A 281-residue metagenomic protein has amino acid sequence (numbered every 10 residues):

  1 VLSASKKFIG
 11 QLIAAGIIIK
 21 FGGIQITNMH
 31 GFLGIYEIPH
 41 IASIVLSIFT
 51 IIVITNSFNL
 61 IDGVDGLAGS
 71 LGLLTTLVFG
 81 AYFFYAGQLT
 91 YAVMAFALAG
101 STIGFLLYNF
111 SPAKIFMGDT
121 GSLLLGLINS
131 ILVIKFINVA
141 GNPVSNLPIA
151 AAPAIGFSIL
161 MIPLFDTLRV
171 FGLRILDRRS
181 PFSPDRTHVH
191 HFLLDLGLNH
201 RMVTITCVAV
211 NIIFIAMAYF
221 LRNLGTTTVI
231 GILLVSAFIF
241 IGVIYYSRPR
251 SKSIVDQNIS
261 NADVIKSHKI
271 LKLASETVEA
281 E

Functional and structural regions predicted by a protein language model:
V1-I13: Hydrophobic alpha-helical hairpins/lids featuring a short glycine-rich hinge
V1-L2, K20-L33, V139-A140: Transmembrane alpha-helix boundary signature
V1-S3, I52-G63, I103-F116: C-terminal ends of transmembrane helices
G10, A14-Q25, L46-I54, G72-V78 (+1 more regions): Membrane-embedded alpha-helical core segments of multi-pass
I13, F58, V64, G121 (+1 more regions): Active-site His/Glu-centered metal-binding helix of metallohydrolases
G34-I48, G87-G100: Structural signature of hydrophobic alpha-helical transmembrane segments
E37, F49, N56, P181-V189: Juxtamembrane loop-helix boundary motifs flanking transmembrane segments in multi-pass membrane proteins
A68-L196, H200-A280: Alpha-helical transmembrane segments
